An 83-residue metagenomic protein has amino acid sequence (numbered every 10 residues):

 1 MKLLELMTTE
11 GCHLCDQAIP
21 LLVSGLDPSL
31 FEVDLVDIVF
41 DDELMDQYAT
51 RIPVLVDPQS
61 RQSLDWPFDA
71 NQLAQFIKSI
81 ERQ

Functional and structural regions predicted by a protein language model:
M1-S24: Local sequence-structure signature of Cys/Sec-based thiol-disulfide redox active-site neighborhoods
K2, F31, T50: Structured loop/turn residues at beta-strand edges in well-structured enzyme cores
L26-L30: Short helix-capping segments at alpha-helix termini
F31-D42: Thiol-based oxidoreductase modules, predominantly thioredoxin-like and allied folds used for disulfide exchange
M45-Q47: Short glycine-biased active-site loop of nucleotidyltransferases that positions the nucleotide triphosphate and helps
A49-V56: Structural micro-motif
Q59-Q83: Non-catalytic, surface beta->alpha helical segment in thiol-disulfide oxidoreductase systems
